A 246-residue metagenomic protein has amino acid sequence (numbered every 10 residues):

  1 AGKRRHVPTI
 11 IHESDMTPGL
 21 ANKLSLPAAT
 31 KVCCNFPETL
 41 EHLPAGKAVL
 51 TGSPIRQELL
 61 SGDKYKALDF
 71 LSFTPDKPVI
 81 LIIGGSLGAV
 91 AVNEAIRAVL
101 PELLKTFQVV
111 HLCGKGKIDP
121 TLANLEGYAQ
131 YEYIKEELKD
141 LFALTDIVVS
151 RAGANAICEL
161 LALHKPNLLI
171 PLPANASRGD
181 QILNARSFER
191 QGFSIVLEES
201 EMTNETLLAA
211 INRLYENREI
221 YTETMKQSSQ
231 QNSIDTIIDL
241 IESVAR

Functional and structural regions predicted by a protein language model:
G2-Y65: Active-site-proximal region of nucleotide-activated glycan assembly enzymes, centered on histidine/acidic-rich loops
T9, V109-H111, N167, I195-V196: Hydrophobic beta-strand scaffold residues
K23-L24, E41-H42, D140, E159 (+2 more regions): Well-formed, non-transmembrane alpha-helical positions, independent of function
K64-K66, F73-S150, I182-N184, R190 (+1 more regions): Donor-nucleotide binding loops and adjacent catalytic segments primarily of GT-B fold Leloir glycosyltransferases
L138-R178: A donor-sugar binding/catalytic signature common to diverse glycosyltransferases and related nucleotide-sugar
R213, Q230-R246: C-terminal alpha-helical cap of glycosyltransferases
E219-Q231: A short, well-ordered alpha-helix in the C-terminal region of glycosyltransferases
